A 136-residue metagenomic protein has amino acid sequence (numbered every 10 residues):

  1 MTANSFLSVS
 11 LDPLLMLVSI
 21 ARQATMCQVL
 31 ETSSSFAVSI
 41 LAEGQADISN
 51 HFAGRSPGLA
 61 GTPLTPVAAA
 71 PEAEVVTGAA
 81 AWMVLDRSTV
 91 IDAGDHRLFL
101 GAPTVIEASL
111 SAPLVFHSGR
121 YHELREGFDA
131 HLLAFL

Functional and structural regions predicted by a protein language model:
M1-L136: Basic, polyanion-binding surface patches
